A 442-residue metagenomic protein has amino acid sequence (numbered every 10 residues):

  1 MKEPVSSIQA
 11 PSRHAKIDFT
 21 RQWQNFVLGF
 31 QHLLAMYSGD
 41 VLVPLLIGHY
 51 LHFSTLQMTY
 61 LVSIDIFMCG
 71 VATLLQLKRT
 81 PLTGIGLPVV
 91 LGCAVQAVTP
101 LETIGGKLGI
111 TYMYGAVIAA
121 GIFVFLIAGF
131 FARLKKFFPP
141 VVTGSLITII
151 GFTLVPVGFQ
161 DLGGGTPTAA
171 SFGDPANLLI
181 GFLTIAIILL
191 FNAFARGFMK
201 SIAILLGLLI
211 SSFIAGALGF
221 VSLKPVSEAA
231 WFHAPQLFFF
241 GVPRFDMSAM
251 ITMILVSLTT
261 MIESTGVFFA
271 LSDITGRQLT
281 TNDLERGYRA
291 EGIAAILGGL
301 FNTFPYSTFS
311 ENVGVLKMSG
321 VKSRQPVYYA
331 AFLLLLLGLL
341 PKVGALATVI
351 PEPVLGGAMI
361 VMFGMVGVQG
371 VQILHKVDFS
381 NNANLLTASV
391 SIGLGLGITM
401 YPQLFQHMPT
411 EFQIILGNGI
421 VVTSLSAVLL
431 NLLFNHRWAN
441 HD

Functional and structural regions predicted by a protein language model:
M1-L28, L223-F238, D273-R277, G287 (+1 more regions): Intrinsically disordered, low-complexity non-transmembrane regions of multi-pass membrane transporters
K2-Q9, D40-P44, G48, T184-F194 (+5 more regions): Juxtamembrane interface elements at the cytosolic ends of transmembrane helices in multi-pass membrane proteins
K2-V89, Q96-I104: N-terminal signal-anchor module of multipass membrane proteins
R13, Q22, G48-G84, T252-R324: Membrane-embedded helical hairpins/re-entrant loop segments and their flanking transmembrane helices within multi-pass
W23-M36, D40, G173-I185, I202-A203 (+3 more regions): Hydrophobic, membrane-embedded alpha-helices of multi-pass small-molecule transporters
Y60, L82-V95, K136-S145, M199-L205 (+4 more regions): Short, non-helical or kinked segments that cap or interrupt transmembrane helices
I104-S222, A331, L336-H441: Membrane-embedded alpha-helical modules
F194-L206, W231-F240, A249, G266-R289 (+1 more regions): Hydrophobic, small-residue-rich membrane helices and short re-entrant helix-turn-helix hairpins that build
